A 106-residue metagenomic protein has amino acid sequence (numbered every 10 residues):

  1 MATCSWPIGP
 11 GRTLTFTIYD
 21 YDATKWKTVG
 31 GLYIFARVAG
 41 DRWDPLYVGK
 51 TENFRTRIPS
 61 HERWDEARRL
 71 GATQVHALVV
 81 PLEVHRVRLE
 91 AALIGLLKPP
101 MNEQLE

Functional and structural regions predicted by a protein language model:
M1-E52, R57, V80-P99, E106: GIY-YIG nuclease catalytic motif and its immediate N-terminal context
T24-T28, D65-L70: Short, surface-exposed loop/turn microsegments at beta-strand edges and helix-strand junctions
T56-E66: Basic, amphipathic alpha-helical patches used to engage nucleic acids or provide basic targeting signals, exemplified
H61-E62, G71, E106: A generic "cationic amphipathic patch" detector
R68-V79: A short, basic-hydrophobic beta/loop patch
